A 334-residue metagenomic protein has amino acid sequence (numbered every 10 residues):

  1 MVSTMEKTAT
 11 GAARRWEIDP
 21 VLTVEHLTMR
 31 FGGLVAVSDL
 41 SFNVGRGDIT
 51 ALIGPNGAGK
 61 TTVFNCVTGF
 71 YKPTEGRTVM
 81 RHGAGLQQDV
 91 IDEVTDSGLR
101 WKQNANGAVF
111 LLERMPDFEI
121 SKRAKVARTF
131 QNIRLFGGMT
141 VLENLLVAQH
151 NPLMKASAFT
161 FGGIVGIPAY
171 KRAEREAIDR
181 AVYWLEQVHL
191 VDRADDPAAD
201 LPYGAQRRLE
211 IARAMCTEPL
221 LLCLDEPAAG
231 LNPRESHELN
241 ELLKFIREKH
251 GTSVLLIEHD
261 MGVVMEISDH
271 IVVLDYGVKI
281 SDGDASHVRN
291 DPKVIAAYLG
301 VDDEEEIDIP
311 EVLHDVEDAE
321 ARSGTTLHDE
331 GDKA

Functional and structural regions predicted by a protein language model:
M1-T28, D92-A105, D303-A334: ABC-family P-loop ATPase nucleotide-binding domain
I53-P55: The feature captures the beta-strand-to-loop junction immediately N-terminal to the Walker
T68: Helix-to-loop junction immediately C-terminal to a conserved catalytic motif
F110-R114, I178, W184-Y203: Conserved ABC nucleotide-binding domain
E218: Conserved catalytic motifs of ABC-family nucleotide-binding domains
L222-E226: Catalytic Walker B motif of ABC-type/P-loop ATPase nucleotide-binding domains
V264-E266: A short, surface-exposed alpha-helical micro-motif characterized by mixed small hydrophobic and charged/polar residues
